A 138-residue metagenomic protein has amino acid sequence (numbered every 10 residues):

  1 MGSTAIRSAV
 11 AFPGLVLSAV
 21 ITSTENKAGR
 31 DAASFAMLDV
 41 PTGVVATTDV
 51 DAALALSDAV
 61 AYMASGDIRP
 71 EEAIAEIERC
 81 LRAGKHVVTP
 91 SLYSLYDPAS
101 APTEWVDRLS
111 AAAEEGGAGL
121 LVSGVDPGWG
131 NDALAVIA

Functional and structural regions predicted by a protein language model:
M1-R82: N-terminal glycine-/serine-/threonine-rich beta1-alpha1-beta2 phosphate-ribose binding loop of Rossmann-like
S34-V40, V106-R108, A138: Short, hinge-like loop/turn segments at secondary-structure boundaries
A61-Y62, V88-L92, L121-S123: Short beta-strands and strand-loop turn motifs
D67, E71-A83, P90-A118: Rossmann-fold NAD(P)-binding glycine/threonine-rich loop
S110, L121, V136: Contiguous mid-protein beta-loop-alpha structural module that forms a pocket-lining wall or clamp of enzyme active
G124-G128: Active-site nucleophile and cofactor-binding loops and adjacent substrate-binding regions of central metabolic enzymes
W129-A138: Rossmann-like NAD(P)H-binding beta-loop-alpha module
